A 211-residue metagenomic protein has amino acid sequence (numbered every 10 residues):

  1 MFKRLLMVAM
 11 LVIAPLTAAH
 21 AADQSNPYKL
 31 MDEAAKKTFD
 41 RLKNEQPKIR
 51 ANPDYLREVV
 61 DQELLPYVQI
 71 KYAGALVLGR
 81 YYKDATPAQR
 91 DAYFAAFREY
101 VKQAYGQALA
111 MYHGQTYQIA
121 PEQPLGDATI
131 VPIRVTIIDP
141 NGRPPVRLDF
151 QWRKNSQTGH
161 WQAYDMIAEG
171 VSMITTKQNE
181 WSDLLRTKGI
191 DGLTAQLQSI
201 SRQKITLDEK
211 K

Functional and structural regions predicted by a protein language model:
M1-M7: Bacterial N-terminal signal peptides that target proteins for export
V8-P15: Bacterial N-terminal signal peptides
L16-D23: Sec/Tat signal peptide C-region and signal peptidase I cleavage site
Q24-Y105: Early exported N-terminus immediately downstream of N-terminal targeting peptides
Y82, E99-Y100, P124, I138-P140 (+1 more regions): Solvent-exposed loop/turn segments at secondary-structure junctions within structured extracellular/periplasmic domains
Q103-V146, I200-K211: Surface-exposed, charged secondary-structure patches
P145-T175: Short beta-strand edge/turn micro-motifs at domain boundaries
D165-K211: Low-complexity, intrinsically disordered terminal/linker segments enriched in charged and Gly/Pro repeats
